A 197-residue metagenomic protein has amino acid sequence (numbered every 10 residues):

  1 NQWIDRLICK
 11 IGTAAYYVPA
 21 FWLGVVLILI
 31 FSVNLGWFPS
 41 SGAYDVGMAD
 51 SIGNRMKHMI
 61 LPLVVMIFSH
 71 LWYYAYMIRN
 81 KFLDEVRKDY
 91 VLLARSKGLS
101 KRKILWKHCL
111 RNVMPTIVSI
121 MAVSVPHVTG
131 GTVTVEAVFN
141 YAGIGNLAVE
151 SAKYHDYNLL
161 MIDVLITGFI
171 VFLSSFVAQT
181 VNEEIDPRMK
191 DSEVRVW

Functional and structural regions predicted by a protein language model:
N1-I4, A20, A49-W197: Alpha-helical transmembrane segments of integral membrane proteins, especially multi-pass inner/plasma-membrane
C9-W72: Membrane-water interface segments at transmembrane-helix boundaries in multipass membrane proteins
